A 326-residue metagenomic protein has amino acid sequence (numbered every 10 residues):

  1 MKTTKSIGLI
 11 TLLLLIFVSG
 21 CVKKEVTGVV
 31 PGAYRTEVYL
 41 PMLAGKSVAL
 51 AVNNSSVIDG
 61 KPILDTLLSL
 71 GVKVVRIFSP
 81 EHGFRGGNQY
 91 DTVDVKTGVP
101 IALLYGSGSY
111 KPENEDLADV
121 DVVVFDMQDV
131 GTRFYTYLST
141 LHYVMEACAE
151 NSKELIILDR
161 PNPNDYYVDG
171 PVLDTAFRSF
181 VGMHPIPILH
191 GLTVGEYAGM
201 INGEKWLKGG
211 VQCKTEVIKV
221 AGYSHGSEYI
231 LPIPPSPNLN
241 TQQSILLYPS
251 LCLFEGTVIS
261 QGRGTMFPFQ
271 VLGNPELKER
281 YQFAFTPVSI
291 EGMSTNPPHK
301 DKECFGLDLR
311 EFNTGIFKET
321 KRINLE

Functional and structural regions predicted by a protein language model:
M1-T27: Bacterial Sec-dependent N-terminal signal peptides
V75-E81, L158: Short internal beta-strands
G86-Y90, I156-R178: Glycine-rich, charge-decorated loop segments at or immediately adjacent to ligand/cofactor-binding or catalytic sites
D91-D119, T132: Glycine-rich oxoanion-binding loops at beta->alpha junctions
D129-L141: Glycine/threonine-rich flexible loop motifs
R178-S250: Conserved anion/nucleotide-ligand pocket segment
A221-M293: ATP/pyrophosphate-binding catalytic subdomain of soluble kinases
P268, L272-E326: Conserved functional hotspot residues or short segments at active or partner-binding sites across diverse domains
